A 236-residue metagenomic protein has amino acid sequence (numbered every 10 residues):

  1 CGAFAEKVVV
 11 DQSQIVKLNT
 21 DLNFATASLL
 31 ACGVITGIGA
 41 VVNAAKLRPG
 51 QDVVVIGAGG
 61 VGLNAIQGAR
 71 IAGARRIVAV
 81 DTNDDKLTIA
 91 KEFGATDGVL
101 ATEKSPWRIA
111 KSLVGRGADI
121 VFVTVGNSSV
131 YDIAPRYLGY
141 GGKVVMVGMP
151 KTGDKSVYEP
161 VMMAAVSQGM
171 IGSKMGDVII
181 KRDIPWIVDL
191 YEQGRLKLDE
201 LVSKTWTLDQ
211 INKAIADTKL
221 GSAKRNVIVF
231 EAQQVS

Functional and structural regions predicted by a protein language model:
C1-D11, I179: A structural motif shared across PLP-dependent enzymes of the aminotransferase-like
E6, S13-Q14, N19-K104, R108-I109: Mid-domain Rossmann-like dinucleotide-binding core that forms the NAD(H)/NADP(H) cofactor-binding site
D11, L18, V125, V147-K151 (+1 more regions): Short strand-turn motif at the edge of the Rossmann-like AdoMet-binding core
I15, G98, M170-G172, L201 (+1 more regions): Conserved beta-strand scaffold positions in the cores of enzyme catalytic domains, especially in NTP/NDP-utilizing
V16, V54, V78, K143-V145 (+2 more regions): Structural detector of well-ordered beta-strand residues that form the stable sheet scaffold of enzyme domains
A45-P49, V61, A72, T82-G169 (+1 more regions): Glycine-rich cofactor phosphate-binding loops and adjacent beta1-alpha1 units of small-molecule cofactor enzyme domains
D81-T82, A101-S105, V125-G126, I179-R182 (+1 more regions): Short beta->alpha linker loops
I120, D132-R136, Y140, D177 (+1 more regions): C-terminal hydrophobic helical "lid"/dimerization subdomain of Rossmann-like NAD(P)H-dependent oxidoreductases
